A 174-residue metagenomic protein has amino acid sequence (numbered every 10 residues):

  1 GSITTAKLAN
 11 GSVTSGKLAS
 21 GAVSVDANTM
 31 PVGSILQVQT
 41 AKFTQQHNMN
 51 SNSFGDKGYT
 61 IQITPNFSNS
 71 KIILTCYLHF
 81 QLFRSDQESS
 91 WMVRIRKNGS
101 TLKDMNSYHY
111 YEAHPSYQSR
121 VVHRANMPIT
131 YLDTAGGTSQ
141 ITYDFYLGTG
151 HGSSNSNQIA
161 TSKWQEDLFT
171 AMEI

Functional and structural regions predicted by a protein language model:
G1-N50, F54-K57: Fibrous stalk/shaft segments of extracellular and virion attachment machinery
K42, H47-S53, P65-Q140, D144-I174: Terminal beta-strand-rich extracellular "head" domains that mediate receptor/glycan or other ligand binding
Y59-I63: Extended, low-complexity regulatory regions
